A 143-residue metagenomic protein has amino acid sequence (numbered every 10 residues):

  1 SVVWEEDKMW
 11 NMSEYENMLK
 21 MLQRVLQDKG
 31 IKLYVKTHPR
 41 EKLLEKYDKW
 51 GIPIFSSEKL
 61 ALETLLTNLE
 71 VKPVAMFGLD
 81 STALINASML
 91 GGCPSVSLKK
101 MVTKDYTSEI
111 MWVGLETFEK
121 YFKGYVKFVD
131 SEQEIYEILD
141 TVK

Functional and structural regions predicted by a protein language model:
S1-K20, I31-E41: Active-site donor-nucleotide binding/catalytic segment of nucleotide-sugar enzymes
D7-M9, E41-Y47, K104-M111, I135: Short, charged/polar "capping" segments at the starts of alpha-helices and the immediately preceding loops
S13-Q23, E58-L66: Eukaryote-skewed repeat-based solenoidal scaffolds used as protein-protein interaction platforms, primarily
E16-L26, T82-M89: Histidine-anchored nucleotide/phosphate-binding helix
I31, G91-S95: A short helix->loop->beta-strand "cap" motif at the edges of active sites that frequently abuts
P39-I85, M89: Donor nucleotide-activated moiety binding/catalytic core segment of transferases that use nucleotide-activated donors
E63, D80-N86, P94-M111: Short glycine/proline-centered loop/turn elements that form peptide/ligand docking sites
T107-K143: Leloir-type glycosyltransferase catalytic cores
